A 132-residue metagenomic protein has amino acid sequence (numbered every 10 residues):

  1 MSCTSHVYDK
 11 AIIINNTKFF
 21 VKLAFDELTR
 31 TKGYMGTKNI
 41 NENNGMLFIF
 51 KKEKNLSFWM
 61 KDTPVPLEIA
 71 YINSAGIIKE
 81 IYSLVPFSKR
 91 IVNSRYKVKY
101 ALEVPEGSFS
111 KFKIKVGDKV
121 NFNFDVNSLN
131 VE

Functional and structural regions predicted by a protein language model:
C3-E132: Compact, glycine-rich, soluble single-domain proteins
